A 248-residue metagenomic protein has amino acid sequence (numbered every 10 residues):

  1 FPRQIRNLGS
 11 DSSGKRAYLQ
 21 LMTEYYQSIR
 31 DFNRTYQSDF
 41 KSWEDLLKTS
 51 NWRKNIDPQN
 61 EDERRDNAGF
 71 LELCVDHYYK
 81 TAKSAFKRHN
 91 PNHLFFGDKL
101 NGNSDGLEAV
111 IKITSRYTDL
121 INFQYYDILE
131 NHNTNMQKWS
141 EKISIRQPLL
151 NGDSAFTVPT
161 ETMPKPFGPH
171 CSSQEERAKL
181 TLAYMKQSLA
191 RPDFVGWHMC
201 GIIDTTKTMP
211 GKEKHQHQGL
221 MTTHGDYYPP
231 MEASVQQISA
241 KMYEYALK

Functional and structural regions predicted by a protein language model:
F1-A109: Polysaccharide-binding and catalytic clefts of secreted carbohydrate-active enzymes
P2-Y18, K142, C200-K248: Aromatic-rich peripheral "rim/lid" segments of glycoside hydrolase catalytic domains that contact and position glycan
F32-R34, F123, T157, T205: General alpha-helical segment detector with a strong preference for membrane-spanning helices and helix-boundary regions
Y36-S38, H132, E161, M209: Short, function-defining helix-loop hinge/capping sites that tune catalysis or transport
L47, R65, G69-F167, K186: Glycoside hydrolase catalytic-domain groove-lining segments
L94-F96, G152-S154, P159, G168-M221: Substrate-binding cleft of secreted/luminal carbohydrate-active enzymes
Q137-K142, E161-F167, L189-C200, Q237-Y245: Noncatalytic linker/hinge segments flanking ATPase motor cores
